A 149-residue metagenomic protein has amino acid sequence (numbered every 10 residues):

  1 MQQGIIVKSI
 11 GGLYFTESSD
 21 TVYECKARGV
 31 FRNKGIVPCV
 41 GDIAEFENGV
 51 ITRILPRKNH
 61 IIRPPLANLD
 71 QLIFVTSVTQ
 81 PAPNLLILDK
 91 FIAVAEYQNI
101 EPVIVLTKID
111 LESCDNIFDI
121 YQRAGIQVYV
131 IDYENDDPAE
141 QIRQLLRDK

Functional and structural regions predicted by a protein language model:
M1-P83: N-terminal accessory targeting/assembly segments
S19-T21, E47-G49, I100, A124-I126 (+1 more regions): Short glycine/proline-enriched coil/turn segments at helix->beta-strand junctions
P64-A67, E96-Y97, L145: Conserved catalytic network of the ASCE P-loop NTPase/AAA+ motor domain
D70-T76, E96-I109, I126-I131: Conserved beta-strand/loop subsegment of P-loop NTPase cores
A82-L86, D136: Conserved phosphate-coordination/catalytic loops
L86-E96: Histidine-anchored nucleotide/phosphate-binding helix
D110-K149: Canonical P-loop GTPase G-domain recognition
